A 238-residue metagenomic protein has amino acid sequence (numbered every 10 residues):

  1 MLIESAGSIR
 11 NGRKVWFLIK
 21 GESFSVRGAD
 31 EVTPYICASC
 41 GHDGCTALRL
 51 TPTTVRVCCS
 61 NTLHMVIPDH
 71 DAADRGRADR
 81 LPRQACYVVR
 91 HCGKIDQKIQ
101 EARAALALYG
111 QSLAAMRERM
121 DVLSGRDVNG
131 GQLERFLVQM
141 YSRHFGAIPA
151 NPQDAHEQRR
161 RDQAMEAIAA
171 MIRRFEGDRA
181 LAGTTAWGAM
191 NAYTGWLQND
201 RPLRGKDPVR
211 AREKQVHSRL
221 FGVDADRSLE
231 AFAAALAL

Functional and structural regions predicted by a protein language model:
E4-R10: Conserved catalytic core of two-metal-ion nucleotidyltransferases
G7, E22-L238: Intrinsically disordered, low-complexity regions enriched in serine/threonine
N11-S25: Charged, often glycine-rich, active-site loop that binds/positions anionic groups
